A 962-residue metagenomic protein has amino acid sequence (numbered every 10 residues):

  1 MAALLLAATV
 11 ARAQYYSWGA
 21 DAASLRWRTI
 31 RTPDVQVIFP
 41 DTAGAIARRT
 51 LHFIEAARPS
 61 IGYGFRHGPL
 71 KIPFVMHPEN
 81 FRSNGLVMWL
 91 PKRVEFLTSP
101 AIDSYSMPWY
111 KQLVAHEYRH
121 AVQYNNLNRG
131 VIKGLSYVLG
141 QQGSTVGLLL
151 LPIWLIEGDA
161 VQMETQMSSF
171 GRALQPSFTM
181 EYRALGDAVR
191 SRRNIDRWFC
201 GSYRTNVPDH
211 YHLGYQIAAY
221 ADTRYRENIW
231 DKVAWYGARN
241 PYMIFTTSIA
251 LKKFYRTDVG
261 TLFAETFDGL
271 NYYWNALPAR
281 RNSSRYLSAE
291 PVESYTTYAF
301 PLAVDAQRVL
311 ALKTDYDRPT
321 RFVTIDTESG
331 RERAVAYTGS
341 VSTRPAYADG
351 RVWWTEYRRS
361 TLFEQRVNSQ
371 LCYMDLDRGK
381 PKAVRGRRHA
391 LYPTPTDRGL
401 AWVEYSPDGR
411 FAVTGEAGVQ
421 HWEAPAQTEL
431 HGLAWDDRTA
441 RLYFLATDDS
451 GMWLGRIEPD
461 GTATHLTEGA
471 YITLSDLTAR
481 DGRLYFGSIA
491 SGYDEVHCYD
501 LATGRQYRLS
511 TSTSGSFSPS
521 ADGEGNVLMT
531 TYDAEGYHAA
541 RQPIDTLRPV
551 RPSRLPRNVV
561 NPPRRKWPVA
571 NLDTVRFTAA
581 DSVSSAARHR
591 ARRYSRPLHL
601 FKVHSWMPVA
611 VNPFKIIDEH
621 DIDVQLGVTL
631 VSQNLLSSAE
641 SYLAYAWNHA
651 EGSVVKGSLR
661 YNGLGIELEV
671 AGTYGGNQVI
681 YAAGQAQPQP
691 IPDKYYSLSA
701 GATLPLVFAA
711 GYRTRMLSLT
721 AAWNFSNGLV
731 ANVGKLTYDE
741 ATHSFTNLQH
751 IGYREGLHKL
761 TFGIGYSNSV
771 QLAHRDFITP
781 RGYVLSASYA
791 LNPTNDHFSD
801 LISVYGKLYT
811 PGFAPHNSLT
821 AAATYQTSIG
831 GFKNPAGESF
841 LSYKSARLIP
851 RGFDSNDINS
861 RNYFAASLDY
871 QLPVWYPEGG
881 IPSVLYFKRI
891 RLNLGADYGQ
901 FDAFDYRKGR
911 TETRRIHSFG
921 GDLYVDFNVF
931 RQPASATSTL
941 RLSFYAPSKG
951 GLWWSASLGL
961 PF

Functional and structural regions predicted by a protein language model:
A13-V146, T246: Juxtacatalytic substrate-recognition/specificity segment
W18-T29, T205, K232-G350: Beta/coil-rich, acidic/histidine-enriched accessory regions frequently appended to metallopeptidases
A22, P108-L113, A121, N126-A219 (+3 more regions): Acidic/His/Gly-enriched intrinsically disordered linker/tail segments that often contain short helix/coil "MoRF-like"
A173, K313-F322, Y337-S342, T355-Q370 (+10 more regions): A flexible loop/linker signature enriched in serine peptidases of the S9 family
S488, T546-G665, E669-V670, Q749-P780 (+2 more regions): Outer-membrane beta-barrel initiation region
D494, T513-F517, A534-Y537, E669-S718 (+5 more regions): Outer-membrane beta-barrel translocator/channel fold
N677, P688, K735-L892, D902-F904 (+1 more regions): C-terminal outer-membrane beta-barrel translocator/porin domains of Gram-negative envelope proteins and their
F762, A866, G920-G921, G951-F962: Outer-membrane beta-barrel "beta-signal"
